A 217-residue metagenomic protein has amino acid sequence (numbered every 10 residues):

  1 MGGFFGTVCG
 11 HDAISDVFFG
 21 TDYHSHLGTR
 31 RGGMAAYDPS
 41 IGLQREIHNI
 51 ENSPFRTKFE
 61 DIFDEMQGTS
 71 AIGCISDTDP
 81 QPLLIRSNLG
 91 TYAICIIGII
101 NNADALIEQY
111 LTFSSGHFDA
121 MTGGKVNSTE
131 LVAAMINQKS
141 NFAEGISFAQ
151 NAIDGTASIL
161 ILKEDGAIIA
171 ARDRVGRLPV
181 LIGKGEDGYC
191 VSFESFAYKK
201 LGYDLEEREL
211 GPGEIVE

Functional and structural regions predicted by a protein language model:
M1-G211, E217: Conserved short alpha-helical segments that host acidic/polar catalytic motifs at enzyme active sites
